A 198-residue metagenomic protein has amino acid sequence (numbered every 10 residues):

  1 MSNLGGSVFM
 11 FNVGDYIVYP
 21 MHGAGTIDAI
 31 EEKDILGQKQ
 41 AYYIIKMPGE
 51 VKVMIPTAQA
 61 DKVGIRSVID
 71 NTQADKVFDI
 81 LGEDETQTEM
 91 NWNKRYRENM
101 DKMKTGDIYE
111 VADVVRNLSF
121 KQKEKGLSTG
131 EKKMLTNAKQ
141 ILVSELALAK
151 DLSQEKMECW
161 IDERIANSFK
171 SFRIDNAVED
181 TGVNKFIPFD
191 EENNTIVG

Functional and structural regions predicted by a protein language model:
N3-G64: A positional/architectural concept
A58, V63-G198: Charge/polar-rich, low-complexity and marginally structured segments
